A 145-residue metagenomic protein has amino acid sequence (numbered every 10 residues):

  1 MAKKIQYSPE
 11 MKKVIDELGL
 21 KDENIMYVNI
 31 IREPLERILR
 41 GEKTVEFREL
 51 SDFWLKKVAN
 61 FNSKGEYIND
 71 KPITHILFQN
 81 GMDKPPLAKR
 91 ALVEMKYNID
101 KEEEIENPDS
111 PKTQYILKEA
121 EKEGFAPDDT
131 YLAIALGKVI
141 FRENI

Functional and structural regions predicted by a protein language model:
A2-I145: Structured alpha/beta reader/binder surfaces that contact nucleic acids or chromatin modification marks
